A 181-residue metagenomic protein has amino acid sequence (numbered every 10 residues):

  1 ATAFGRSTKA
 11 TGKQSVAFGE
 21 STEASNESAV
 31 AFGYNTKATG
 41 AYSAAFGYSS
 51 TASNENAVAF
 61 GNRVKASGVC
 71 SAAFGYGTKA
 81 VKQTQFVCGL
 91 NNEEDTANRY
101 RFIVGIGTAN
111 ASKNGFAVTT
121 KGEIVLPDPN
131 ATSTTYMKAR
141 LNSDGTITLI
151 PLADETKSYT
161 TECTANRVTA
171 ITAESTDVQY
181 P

Functional and structural regions predicted by a protein language model:
A1-P129, S133, L141, A170 (+1 more regions): Periodic small-residue-enriched repeat registers in elongated scaffold domains
T132-A139, D144-P181: Surface-exposed, low-helix, low-complexity loop/repeat segments of extracellular attachment proteins
